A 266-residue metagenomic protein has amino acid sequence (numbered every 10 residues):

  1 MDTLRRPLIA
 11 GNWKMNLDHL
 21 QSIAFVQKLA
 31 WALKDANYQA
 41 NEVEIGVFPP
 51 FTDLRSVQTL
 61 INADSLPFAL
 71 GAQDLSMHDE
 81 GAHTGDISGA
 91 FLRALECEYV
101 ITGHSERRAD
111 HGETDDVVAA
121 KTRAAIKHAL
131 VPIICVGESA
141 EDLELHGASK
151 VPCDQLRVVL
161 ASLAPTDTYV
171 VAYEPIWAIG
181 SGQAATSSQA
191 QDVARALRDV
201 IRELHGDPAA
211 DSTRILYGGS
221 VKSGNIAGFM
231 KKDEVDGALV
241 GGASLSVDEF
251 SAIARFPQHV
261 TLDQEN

Functional and structural regions predicted by a protein language model:
M1-N266: Active-site loop-to-helix "anion-binding N-cap" substructures in soluble metabolic enzymes
